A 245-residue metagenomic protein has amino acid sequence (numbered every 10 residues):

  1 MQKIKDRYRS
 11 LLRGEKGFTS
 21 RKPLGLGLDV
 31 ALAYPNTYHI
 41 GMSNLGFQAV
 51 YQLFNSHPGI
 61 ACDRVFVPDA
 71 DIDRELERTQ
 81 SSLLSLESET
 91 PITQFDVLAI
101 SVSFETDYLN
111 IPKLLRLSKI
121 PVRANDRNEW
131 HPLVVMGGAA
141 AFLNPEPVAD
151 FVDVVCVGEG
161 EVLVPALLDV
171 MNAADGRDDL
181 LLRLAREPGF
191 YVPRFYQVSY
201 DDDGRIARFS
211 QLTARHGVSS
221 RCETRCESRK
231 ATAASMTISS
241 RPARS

Functional and structural regions predicted by a protein language model:
K3-A31, Y38-H39, D202-S245: N-terminal [4Fe-4S]-dependent radical SAM core
A31-A33, D96: Short, hydrophobic beta-strand segments
A33-T37, S101-S103: Short strand-loop junctions, especially beta-strand C-caps/beta-turns that link beta-sheets to coils or alpha-helices
M42-V50: Conserved alpha-helical elements of sugar-nucleotide-dependent glycosyltransferases
A49-A61: Short helix-loop-beta junction
P58-D71: A short beta-strand-loop structural module common to alpha/beta enzyme folds
P68-T213: Glycine-rich beta-alpha loop elements in corrinoid/cobalamin-binding modules across cobalamin-dependent enzymes
